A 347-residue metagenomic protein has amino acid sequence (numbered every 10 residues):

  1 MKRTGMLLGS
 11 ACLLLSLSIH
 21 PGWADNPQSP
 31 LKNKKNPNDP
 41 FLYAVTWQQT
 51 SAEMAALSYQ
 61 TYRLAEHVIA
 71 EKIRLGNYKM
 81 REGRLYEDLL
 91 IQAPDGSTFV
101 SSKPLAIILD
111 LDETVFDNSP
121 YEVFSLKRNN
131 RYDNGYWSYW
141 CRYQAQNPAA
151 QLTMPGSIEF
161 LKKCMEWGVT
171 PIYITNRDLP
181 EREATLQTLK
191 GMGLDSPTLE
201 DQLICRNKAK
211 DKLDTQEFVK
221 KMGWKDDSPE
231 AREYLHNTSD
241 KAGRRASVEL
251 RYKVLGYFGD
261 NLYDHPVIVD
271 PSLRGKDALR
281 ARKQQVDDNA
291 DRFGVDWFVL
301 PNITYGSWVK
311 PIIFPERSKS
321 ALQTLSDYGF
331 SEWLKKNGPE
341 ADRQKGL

Functional and structural regions predicted by a protein language model:
M1-G9: Bacterial N-terminal signal peptides that target proteins for export
G9-S18: Bacterial N-terminal signal peptides
W23-L109, R317-W333, A341-L347: Non-catalytic pre-domain segments flanking phosphatase-related domains
L31, R63, R182-L347: C-terminal cap/substrate-recognition subdomain and adjoining C-terminal extension of metal-dependent phosphatase-like
T46-A56, Y143-A150, I172-D178, E230-L235: Second-shell loop/turn segments in exported
A106-D110, F116-N118, M165, T170-T175 (+3 more regions): Structural recognition of the beta-strand scaffold that forms the well-ordered cores of secreted hydrolase catalytic
V123-A145, D277-R280: A solvent-exposed, charged loop/short amphipathic helix patch at secondary-structure junctions
R142-I172, L179-T185: Short, acidic loop-to-helix structural element flanking the phosphoryl-transfer center in phosphate-processing enzymes
